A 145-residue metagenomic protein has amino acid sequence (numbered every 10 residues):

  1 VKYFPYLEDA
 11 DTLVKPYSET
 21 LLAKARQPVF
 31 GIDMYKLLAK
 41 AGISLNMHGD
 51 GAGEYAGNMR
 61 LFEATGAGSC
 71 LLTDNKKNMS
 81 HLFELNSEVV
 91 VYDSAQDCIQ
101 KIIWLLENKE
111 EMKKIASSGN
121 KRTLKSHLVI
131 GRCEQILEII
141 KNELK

Functional and structural regions predicted by a protein language model:
V1-L85, E143: Nucleotide-sugar donor-binding catalytic core of glycosyltransferases
D33, D97-Q100: Short acidic active-site motifs
F83, I102, A116: Short, flexible helix/strand-to-coil boundary loops that buttress conserved ligand/catalytic motifs in alpha/beta
V89-A95, L105-K109: Conserved acidic donor-binding segment of nucleotide-sugar-dependent glycosyltransferases
L106-E107, L137-K145: Short, hydrophobic alpha-helical segments
E110-E138: A charged, aromatic-enriched C-terminal amphipathic alpha-helix characteristic of glycosyltransferases across folds
